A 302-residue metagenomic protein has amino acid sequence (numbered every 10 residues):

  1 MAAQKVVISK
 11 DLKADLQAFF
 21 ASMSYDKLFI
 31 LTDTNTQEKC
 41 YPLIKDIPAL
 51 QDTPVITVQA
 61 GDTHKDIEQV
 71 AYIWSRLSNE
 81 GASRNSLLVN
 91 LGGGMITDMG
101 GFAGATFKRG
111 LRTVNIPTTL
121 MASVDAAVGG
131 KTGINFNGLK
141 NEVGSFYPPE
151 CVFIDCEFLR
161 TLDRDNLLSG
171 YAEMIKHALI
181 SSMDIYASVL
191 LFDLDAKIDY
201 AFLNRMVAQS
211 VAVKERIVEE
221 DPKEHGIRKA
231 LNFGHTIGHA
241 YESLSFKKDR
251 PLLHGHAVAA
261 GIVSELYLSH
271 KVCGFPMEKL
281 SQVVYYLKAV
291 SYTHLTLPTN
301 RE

Functional and structural regions predicted by a protein language model:
M1-L87: ATP/NTP phosphate-donor binding region
M95-F102, A240: Short glycine/serine/threonine-rich phosphate/pyrophosphate-binding segments that cradle anionic phosphate groups
F102-L194: A glycine/threonine-rich phosphate-anchoring loop and its flanking beta-alpha core in nucleotide/phosphate-binding
D199-F246: Oxyanion-binding "anion nests"
K248-Y292: Catalytic phosphate/nucleotide-handling subdomain of diverse soluble enzymes
T293-E302: Conserved small/polar residues in nucleotide/adenosyl-binding loops
